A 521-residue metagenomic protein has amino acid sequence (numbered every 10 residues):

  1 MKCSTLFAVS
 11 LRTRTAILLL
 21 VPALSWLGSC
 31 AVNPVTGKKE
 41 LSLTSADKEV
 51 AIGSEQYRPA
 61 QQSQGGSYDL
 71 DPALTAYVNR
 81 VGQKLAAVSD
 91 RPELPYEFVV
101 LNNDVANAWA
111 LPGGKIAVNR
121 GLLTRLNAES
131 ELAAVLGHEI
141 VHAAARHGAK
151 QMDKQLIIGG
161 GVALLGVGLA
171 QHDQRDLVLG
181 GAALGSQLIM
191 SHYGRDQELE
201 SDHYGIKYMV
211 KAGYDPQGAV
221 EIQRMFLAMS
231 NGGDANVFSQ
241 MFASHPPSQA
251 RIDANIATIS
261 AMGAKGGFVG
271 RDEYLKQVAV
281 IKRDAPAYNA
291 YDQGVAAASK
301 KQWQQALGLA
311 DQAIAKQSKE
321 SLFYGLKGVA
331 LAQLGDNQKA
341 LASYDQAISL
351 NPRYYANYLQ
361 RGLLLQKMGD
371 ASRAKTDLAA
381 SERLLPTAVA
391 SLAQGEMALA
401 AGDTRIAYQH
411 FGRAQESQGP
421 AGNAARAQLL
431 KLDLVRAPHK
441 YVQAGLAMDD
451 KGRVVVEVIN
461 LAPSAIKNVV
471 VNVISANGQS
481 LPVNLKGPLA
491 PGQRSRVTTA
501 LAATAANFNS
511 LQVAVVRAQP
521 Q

Functional and structural regions predicted by a protein language model:
W26-S29: C-terminal motif of bacterial Sec signal peptides marking the signal peptidase cleavage site
A31-D173, M190, K207-M241, Q249 (+10 more regions): Peri-catalytic and regulatory segments of divalent metal-dependent proteins
S130, A287, S321-L322, Y355-A356 (+2 more regions): Helix-start (N-cap) detector for alpha-helical repeat units in TPR-like alpha-solenoids, especially tetratricopeptide
S299, Q333-L334, K367-M368, A400-A401 (+1 more regions): Register position in tetratricopeptide repeats
A313, Q346-A347, A380-S381, R413-A414: Canonical positions in the second alpha-helix
K316, L350, R383-L384, S417: Structural marker of alpha-solenoid helical repeat scaffolds
G478-A506: Intrinsically disordered, low-complexity Pro/Gly/Ser/Thr-rich segments with frequent PxxP/GP/PP motifs and embedded
